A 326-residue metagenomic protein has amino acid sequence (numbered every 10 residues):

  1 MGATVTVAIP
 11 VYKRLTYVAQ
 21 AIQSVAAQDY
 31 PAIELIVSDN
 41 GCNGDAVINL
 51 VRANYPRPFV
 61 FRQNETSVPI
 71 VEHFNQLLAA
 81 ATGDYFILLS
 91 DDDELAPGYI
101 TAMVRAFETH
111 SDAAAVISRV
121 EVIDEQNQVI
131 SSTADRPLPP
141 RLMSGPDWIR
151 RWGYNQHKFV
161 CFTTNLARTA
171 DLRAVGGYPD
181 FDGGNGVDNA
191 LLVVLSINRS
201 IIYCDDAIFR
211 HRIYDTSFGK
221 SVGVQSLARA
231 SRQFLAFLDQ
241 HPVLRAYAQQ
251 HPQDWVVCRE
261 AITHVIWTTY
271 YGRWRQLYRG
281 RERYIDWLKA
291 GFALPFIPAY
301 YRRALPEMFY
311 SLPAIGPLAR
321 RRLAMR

Functional and structural regions predicted by a protein language model:
M1-A26: N-proximal low-complexity "stem/linker" segments adjacent to membrane-targeting elements
A3-T6, E34, A190: Cell-envelope/extracellular polymer assembly enzymes that use nucleotide-activated donors
I22-T66: Acidic donor-binding segment of Leloir-type glycosyltransferases
V47, N64-A81, D91-E94: Glycine-rich, basic loop-to-helix element that forms the pyrophosphate-binding segment of sugar-nucleotide handling
F86: Short aromatic/hydrophobic "clamp" motif used to bind/position activated sugar donors
G98-S132: Conserved donor NDP-sugar-binding/catalytic core segment of glycosyltransferases
P137-S226: Conserved nucleotide-sugar donor-binding catalytic segment
T263-R326: Membrane-interface aromatic/basic loop that binds lipid-linked glycans or pyrophosphate carriers, typified by
